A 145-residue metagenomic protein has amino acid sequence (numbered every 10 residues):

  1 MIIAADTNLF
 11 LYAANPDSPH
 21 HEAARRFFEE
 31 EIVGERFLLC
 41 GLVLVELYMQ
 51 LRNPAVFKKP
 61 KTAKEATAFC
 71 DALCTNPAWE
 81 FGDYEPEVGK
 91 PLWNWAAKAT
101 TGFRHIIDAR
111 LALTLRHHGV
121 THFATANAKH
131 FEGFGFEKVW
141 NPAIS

Functional and structural regions predicted by a protein language model:
M1-L39, P54-A68, K129, G133 (+1 more regions): Short, well-structured N-terminal submotif of metal-dependent ribonuclease cores
L9, V43, V88, R110-L111 (+1 more regions): Alpha-helix capping/helix-boundary segments
R36-L38, P77-E80: Short loop->beta-strand "edge-of-pocket" segments that line small-molecule binding or catalytic clefts across diverse
L39-V45, I106: Aromatic- and histidine-enriched alpha-helix N-cap/loop-to-helix transition segments that scaffold the rims
L44, K59-C74, A78: Glycine/small-residue-rich phosphate/adenosyl-binding loop
A78-A126: Active-site neighborhoods of divalent-metal-dependent phosphate/nucleic-acid chemistry enzymes
E80-Y84, K138-A143: Short acidic-hydrophobic, aromatic-tinged amphipathic segments that line or gate anion-handling sites
